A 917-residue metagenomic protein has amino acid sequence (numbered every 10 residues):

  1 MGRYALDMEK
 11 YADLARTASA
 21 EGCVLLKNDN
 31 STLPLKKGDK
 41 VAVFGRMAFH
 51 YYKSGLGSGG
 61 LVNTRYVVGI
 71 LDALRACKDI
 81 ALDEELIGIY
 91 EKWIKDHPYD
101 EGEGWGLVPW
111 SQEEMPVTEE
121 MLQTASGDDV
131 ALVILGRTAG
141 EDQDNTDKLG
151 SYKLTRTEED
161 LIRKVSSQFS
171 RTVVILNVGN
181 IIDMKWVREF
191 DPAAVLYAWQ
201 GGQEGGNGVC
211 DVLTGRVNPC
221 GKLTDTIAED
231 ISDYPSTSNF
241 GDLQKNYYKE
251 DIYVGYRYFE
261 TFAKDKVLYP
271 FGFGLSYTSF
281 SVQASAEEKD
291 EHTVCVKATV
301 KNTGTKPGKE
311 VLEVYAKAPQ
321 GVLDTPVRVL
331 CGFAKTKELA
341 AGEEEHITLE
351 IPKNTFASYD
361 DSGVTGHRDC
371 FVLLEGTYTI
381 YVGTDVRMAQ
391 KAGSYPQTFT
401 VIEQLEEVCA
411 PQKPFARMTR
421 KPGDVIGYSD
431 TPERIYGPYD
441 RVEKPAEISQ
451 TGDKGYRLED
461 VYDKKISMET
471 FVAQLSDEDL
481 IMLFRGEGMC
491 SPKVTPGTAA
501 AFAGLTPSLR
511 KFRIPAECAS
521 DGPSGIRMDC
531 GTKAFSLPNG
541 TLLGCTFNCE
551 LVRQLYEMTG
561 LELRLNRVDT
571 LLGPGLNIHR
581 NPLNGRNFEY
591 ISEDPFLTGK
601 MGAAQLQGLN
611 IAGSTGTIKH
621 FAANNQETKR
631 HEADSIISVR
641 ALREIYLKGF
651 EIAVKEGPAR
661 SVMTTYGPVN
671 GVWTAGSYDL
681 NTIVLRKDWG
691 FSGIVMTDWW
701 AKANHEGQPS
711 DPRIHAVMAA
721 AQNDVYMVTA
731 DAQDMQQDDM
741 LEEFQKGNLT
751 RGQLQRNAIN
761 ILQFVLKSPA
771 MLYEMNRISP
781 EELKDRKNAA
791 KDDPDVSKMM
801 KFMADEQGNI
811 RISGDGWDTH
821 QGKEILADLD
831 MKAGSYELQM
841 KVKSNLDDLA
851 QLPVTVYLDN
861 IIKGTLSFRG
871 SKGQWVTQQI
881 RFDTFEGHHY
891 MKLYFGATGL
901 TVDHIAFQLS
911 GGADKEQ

Functional and structural regions predicted by a protein language model:
M1-M388, C409-S844, P853-Q917: Glycoside hydrolase catalytic-domain context in secreted enzymes
M388-Q412: Short beta-strand elements
